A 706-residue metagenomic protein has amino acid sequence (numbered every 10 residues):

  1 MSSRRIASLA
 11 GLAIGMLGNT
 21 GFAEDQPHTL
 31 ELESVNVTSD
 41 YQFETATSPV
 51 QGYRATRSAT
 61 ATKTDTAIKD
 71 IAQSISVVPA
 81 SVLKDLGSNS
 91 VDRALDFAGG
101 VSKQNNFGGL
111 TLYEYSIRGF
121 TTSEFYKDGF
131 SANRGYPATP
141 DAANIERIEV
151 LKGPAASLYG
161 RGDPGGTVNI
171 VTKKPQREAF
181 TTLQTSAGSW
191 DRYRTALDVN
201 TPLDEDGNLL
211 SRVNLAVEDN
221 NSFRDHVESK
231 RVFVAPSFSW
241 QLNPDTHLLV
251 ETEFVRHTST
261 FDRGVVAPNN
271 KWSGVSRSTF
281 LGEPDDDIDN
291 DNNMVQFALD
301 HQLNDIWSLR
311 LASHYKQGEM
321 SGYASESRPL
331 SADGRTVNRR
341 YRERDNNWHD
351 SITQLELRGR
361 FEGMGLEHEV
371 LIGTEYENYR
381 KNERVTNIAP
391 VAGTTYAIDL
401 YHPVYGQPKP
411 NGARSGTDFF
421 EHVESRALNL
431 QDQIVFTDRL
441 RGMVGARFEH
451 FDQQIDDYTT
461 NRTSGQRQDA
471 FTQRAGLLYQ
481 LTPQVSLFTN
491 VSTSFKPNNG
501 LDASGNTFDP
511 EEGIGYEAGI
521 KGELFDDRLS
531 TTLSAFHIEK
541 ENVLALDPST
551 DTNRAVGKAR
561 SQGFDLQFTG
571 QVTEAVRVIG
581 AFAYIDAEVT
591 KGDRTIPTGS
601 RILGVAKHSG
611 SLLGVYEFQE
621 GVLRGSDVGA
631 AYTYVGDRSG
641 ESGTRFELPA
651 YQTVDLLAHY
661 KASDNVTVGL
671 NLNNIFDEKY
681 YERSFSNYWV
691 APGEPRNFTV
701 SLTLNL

Functional and structural regions predicted by a protein language model:
E33-A179, L183, A518: Acidic, small-polar-rich N-terminal luminal/periplasmic segments of exported/outer-membrane proteins
R134, N144-E146, S157-P236, L242-T246 (+2 more regions): Outer-membrane beta-barrel translocator/receptor signature
E218-S222, V234-Q302, Y315-W348, A392-E421 (+2 more regions): Acidic/polar loop-and-plug regions of large Gram-negative outer-membrane beta-barrel proteins
S239-N243, E253, W348, E367-Y379 (+4 more regions): Structural signature of Gram-negative outer-membrane beta-barrels, strongest in the C-terminal barrel of TonB-dependent
A298-G318, R340-D456: Face-selective signature of the C-terminal outer-membrane beta-barrel domain
A298-H314, G318-A324, L487, P510-Q571 (+2 more regions): Membrane-embedded beta-barrel scaffold of Gram-negative outer-membrane proteins
H537, A555-S642, F676, N705: Gram-negative outer-membrane beta-barrel transporters
T573, T633-E641, L656-L706: C-terminal beta-signal and adjacent terminal beta-strands/loops of Gram-negative outer-membrane beta-barrel proteins
